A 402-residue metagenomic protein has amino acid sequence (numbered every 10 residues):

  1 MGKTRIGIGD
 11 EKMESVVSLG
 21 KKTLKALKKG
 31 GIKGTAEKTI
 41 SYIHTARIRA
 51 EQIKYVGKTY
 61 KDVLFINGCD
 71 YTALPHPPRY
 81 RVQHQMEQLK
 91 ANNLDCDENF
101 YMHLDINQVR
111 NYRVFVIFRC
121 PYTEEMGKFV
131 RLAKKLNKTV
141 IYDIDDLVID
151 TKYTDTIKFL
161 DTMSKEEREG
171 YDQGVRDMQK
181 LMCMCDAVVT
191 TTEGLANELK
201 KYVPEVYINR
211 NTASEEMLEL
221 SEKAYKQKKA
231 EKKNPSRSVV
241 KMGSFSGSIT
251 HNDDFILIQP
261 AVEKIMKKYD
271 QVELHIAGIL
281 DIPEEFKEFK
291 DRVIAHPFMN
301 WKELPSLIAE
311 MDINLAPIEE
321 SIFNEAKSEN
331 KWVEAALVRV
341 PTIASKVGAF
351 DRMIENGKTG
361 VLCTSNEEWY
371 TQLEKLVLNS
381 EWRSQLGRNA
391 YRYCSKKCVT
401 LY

Functional and structural regions predicted by a protein language model:
G20-P121: N-terminal pre-catalytic "stem/leader" segment of glycosyltransferase-like enzymes
D70-A91, N211-E310: Conserved catalytic-core segment of nucleotide-activated headgroup transferases in glycan assembly
F100, R131-K135, K165-A187: Membrane-proximal helix-turn-helix segments that form the acceptor-binding/catalytic region of lipid-linked
Y142-V175, T212-K228, K233-S238: Acceptor-binding helix/loop patch of EC 2.4 sugar-transfer enzymes, predominantly nucleotide-sugar-dependent
D150, D253, N300-K302, S306-L307 (+2 more regions): Nucleotide-sugar-dependent
Q179-Y207, T212-L220, D281-P283: A short, active-site helix/loop in glycosyltransferases that binds the activated sugar's phosphate group
N356-E367, K375-E381: Conserved acidic donor-binding segment of nucleotide-sugar-dependent glycosyltransferases
E381-Y402: A charged, aromatic-enriched C-terminal amphipathic alpha-helix characteristic of glycosyltransferases across folds
